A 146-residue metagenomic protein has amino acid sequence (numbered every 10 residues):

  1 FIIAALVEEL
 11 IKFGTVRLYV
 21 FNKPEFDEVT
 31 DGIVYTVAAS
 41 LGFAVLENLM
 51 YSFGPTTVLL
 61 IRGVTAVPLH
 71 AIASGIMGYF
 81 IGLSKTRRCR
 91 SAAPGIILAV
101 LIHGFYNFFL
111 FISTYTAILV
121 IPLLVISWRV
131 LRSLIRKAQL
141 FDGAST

Functional and structural regions predicted by a protein language model:
F1-V7, I11-N22, L119, L123-I126 (+2 more regions): Specific transmembrane helices
F1-V7, V58-L69: Short aromatic-rich membrane-water interface segments that cap or initiate transmembrane helices in multi-pass membrane
A4, K12, D31-Y51, I96-G104: Small-polar-interrupted transmembrane alpha-helices in polytopic inner-membrane proteins
V7, I11, V16, V20 (+5 more regions): Membrane-water interface at transmembrane helix exits
L10-A39, F53-T57, K85-R90: Membrane-interface helix/loop boundary segments of multi-pass membrane proteins
S52-I61, F108-T114: Membrane-interface helix caps and helix-loop-helix hairpins in membrane proteins
T65-A138: Functionally important transmembrane alpha-helices
R136-T146: Short, highly charged, low-complexity non-transmembrane loops/tails of multi-pass membrane proteins
